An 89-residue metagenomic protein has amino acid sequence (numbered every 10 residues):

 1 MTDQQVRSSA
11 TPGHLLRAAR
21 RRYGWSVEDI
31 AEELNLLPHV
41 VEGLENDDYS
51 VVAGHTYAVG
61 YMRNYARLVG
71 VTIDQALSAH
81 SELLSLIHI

Functional and structural regions predicted by a protein language model:
T2-Y23: A short, Lys/Arg-rich alpha-helix, primarily the initiator
L16, V27, M62: Helix-turn-helix DNA-binding elements, focusing on the entry/boundary residues of the two helices that contact DNA
R20, A31, A66: The alpha-helix within a helix-turn-helix
P38-H55: Recognition helix of helix-turn-helix/homeodomain-like DNA-binding domains that insert into the DNA major groove
A58-I73: DNA major-groove recognition helix of helix-turn-helix/homeodomain DNA-binding modules
V71-E82: Short C-terminal boundary/hinge segments that cap the last helix of small helical domains
I87-I89: Conserved small/polar residues in nucleotide/adenosyl-binding loops
